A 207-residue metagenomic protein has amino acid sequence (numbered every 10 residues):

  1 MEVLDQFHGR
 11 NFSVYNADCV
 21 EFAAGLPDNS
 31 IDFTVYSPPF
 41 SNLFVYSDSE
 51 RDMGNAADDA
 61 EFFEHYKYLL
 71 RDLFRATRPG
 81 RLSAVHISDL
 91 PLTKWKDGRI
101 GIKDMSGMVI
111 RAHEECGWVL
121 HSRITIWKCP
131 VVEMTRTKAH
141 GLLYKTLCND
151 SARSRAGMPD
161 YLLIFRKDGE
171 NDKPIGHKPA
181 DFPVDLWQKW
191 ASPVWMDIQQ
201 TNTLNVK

Functional and structural regions predicted by a protein language model:
M1-K207: Core catalytic lobe of class I
